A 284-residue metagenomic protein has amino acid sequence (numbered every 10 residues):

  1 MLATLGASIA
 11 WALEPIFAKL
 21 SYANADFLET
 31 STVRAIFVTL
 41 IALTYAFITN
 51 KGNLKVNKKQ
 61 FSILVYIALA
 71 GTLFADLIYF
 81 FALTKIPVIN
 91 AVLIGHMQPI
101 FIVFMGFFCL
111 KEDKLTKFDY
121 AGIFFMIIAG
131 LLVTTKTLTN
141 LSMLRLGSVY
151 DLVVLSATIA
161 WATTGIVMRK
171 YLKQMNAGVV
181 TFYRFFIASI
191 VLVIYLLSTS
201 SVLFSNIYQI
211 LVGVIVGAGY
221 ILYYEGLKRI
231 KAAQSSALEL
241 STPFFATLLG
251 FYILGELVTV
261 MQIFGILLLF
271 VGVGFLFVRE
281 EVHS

Functional and structural regions predicted by a protein language model:
M1, N24-T32, V56-S62, T135-A160 (+2 more regions): Juxtamembrane helix-entry segments on the extracytoplasmic side of multipass membrane proteins
M1-E29, L69, I127, S142-K170 (+2 more regions): Glycine-/small-residue-enriched transmembrane alpha-helix faces in small-molecule transporters and effluxers
L2, S8-I9, V33, T72 (+4 more regions): Helix-helix packing/entry segments at the starts of transmembrane helices
A10, E14-P15, A46-N90, G95 (+2 more regions): Specific transmembrane alpha-helical segments of multi-pass solute transporters/efflux pumps, especially DMT/EamA
S21, T30, A82, F108-K111 (+7 more regions): Hydrophobic/aromatic residues within transmembrane alpha-helices of multi-pass small-molecule transporters
N24-F74, F101-M105, A160-T164, T181-S200 (+2 more regions): Transmembrane alpha-helices of multi-pass small-molecule transport proteins
E29-T30, A35-L40, F80-K114, F118 (+1 more regions): Specific alpha-helical transmembrane segments that line the substrate/conduction pathway and gating interfaces
K59, G95, K111-L132, L203-F204 (+1 more regions): Loop-to-transmembrane alpha-helix entry segments
